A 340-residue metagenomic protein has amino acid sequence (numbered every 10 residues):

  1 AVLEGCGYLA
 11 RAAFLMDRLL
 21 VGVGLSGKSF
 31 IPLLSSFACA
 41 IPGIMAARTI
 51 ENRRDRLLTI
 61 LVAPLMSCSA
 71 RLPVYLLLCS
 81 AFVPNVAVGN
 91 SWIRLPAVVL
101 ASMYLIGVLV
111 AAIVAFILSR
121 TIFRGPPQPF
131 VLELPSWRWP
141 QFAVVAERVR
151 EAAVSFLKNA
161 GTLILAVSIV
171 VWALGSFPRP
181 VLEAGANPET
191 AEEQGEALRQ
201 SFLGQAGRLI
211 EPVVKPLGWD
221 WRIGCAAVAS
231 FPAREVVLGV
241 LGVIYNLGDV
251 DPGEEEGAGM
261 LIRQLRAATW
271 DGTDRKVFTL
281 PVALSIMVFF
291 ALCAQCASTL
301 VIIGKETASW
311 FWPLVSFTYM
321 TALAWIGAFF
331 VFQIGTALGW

Functional and structural regions predicted by a protein language model:
A1, C79-F82, M103-I117, A166-S176 (+2 more regions): Hydrophobic core segments of alpha-helical transmembrane domains in multi-pass membrane transport and ion-translocation
A1-L3, L9, A13, V23-V83 (+1 more regions): Transmembrane alpha-helix detector for multi-pass membrane proteins
A10-A38, P42, R124-R148, Y245-Q264: Juxtamembrane inter-helical linkers in multi-pass membrane proteins
V23, I44-T59, I169-T321, V331 (+1 more regions): Extended, low-charge hydrophobic alpha-helical regions
F37-G43, V62-C79, V98-A111, P232-L238 (+2 more regions): Membrane-embedded alpha-helical segments of transport systems, primarily multispan ion/solute transporters
E51, L65, S69-V99, S298-W310 (+1 more regions): Transmembrane helix-loop junctions at the membrane interface of multipass transporters and ion channels
A63, G89-I106, V110, V114-A115 (+5 more regions): Alpha-helical transmembrane segments of multi-pass inner-membrane proteins, especially transporters/permeases
G107, A115, S119-P129, W137-E189: Long hydrophobic segments that form regular secondary structure
